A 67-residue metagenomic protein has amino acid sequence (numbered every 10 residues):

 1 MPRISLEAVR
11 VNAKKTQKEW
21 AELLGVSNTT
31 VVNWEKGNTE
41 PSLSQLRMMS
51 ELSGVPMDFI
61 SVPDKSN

Functional and structural regions predicted by a protein language model:
M1-N12: A short, Lys/Arg-rich alpha-helix, primarily the initiator
E7, K18, R47: Residues within the helices of the helix-turn-helix
E7, V32-N33, S61: Key DNA-contacting residues within the recognition helix of helix-turn-helix
R10, A21, S50: The alpha-helix within a helix-turn-helix
V11, G25, K36-N38, K65: Residue-level detection of the helix-turn-helix DNA-binding "recognition helix"
K14-N33: Short alpha-helical DNA-recognition segment
S44-F59: DNA major-groove recognition helix of helix-turn-helix/homeodomain DNA-binding modules
F59-N67: Short amphipathic recognition helices of helix-turn-helix/homeodomain-type DNA-binding modules
